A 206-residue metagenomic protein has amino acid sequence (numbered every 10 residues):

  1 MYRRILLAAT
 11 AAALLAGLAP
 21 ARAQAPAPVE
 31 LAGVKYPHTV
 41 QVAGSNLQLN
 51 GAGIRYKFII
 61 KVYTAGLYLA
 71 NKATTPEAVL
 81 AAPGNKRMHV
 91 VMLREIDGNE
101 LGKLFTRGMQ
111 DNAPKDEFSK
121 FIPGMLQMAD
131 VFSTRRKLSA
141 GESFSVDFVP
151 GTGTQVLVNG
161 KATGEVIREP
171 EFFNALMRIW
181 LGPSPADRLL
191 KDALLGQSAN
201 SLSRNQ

Functional and structural regions predicted by a protein language model:
R3-A11: N-terminal export leaders
A19-A23: Sec/Tat signal peptide C-region and signal peptidase I cleavage site
Q24-A82: N-terminal secretory signal peptides
G33-Y36, F148-T152: A short, compositionally biased
K72-G151: Mid-length scaffold segments of soluble, non-membrane domains
V158-K161: Short strand-turn-strand beta-turns centered on an Asx-Gly dipeptide
E165-R188: Flexible glycine-rich active-site/ligand-binding loops centered on an Asp-His dyad
R188-Q206: Cysteine/selenocysteine-centered motifs that mediate thiol-based redox chemistry or coordinate metal-sulfur cofactors
